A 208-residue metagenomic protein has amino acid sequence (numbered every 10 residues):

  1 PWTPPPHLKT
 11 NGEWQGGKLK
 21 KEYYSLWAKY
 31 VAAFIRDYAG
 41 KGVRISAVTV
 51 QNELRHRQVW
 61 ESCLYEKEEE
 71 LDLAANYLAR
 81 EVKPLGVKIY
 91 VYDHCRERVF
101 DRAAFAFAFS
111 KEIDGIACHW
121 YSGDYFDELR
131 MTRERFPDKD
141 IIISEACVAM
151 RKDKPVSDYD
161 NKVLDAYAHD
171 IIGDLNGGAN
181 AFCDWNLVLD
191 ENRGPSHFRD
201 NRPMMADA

Functional and structural regions predicted by a protein language model:
P1, S46-V50, K88-V91, G115-C118 (+3 more regions): Structural recognition of the beta-strand scaffold that forms the well-ordered cores of secreted hydrolase catalytic
P1-K111: Substrate-binding cleft and catalytic face of glycoside hydrolase catalytic domains, especially the flexible beta-alpha
T3-P6, L54-Q58, R96-F100, G123-F126 (+2 more regions): Flexible loop/turn segments at secondary-structure boundaries
L26-Y30, L73, Y121-Y125, K162-A166: Short, glycine/acidic-rich beta->alpha junctions
A32-G42, L129-R135, D170-G173: Short amphipathic alpha-helices and their capping/turn segments at secondary-structure boundaries
N76, R80, P84-V91, K111-K154 (+1 more regions): Glycoside hydrolase catalytic-domain groove-lining segments
H94-C118, M150-D160, N192: Substrate-binding cleft/loops of secretory-pathway carbohydrate-active enzymes
I143-A208: Aromatic/acidic polysaccharide-binding cleft in carbohydrate-active enzymes
